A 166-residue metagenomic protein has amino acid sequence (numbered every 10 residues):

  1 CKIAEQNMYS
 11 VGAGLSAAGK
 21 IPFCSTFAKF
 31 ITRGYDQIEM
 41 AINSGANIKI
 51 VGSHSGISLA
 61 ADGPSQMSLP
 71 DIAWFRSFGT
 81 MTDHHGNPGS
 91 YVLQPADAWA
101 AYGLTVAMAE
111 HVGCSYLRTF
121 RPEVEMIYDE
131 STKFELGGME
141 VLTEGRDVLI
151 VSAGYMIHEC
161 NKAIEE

Functional and structural regions predicted by a protein language model:
I3-N7, A13-L149, H158: Conserved thiamine diphosphate
L149-E166: Glycine-rich phosphate/diphosphate-binding loop of Rossmann-like nucleotide-binding domains
